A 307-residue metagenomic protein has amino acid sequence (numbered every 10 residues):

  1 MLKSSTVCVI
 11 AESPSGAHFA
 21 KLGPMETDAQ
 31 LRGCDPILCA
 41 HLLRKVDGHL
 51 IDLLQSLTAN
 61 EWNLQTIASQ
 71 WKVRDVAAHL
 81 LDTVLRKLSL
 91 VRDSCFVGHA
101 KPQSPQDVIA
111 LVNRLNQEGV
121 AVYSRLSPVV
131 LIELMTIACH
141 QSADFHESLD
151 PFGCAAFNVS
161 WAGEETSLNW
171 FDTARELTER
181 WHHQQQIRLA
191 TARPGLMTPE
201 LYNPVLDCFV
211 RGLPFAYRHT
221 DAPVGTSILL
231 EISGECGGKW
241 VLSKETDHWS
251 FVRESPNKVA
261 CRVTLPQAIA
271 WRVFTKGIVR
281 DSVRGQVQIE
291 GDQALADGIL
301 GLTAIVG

Functional and structural regions predicted by a protein language model:
S4-C8, S13: Low-acidity, Ser/Thr- and Arg-rich intrinsically disordered low-complexity segments
H18-L38, R86-Q141: Short, helix-capping/interhelical loops that line the mouth of catalytic, cofactor-, or ligand-binding pockets
E26, N63-I109, V159-H219: Short, contiguous alpha-helical
T27-D75, K87-S89: An N-terminal domain-cap segment
Q55-T66, H140-D172: Acidic interhelical loop/turn segments
P204-W240, K244: A glycine-rich beta-turn/hairpin centered on an aromatic-Pro dipeptide
S233-R262: Acidic/His-leaning functional-site neighborhoods
S255-G307: C-terminal interaction segments
